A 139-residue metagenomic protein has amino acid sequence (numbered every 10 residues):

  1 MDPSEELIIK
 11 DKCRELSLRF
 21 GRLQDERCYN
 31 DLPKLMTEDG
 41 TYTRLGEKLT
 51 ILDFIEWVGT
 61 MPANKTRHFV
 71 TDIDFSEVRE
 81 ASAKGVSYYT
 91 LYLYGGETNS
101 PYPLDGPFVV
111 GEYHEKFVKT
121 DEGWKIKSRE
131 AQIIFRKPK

Functional and structural regions predicted by a protein language model:
M1-N30, K34, E38: Short, low-complexity N-terminal intrinsically disordered segments enriched in polar/charged residues
P3, L7, L45, L104: Charge-dense, low-complexity intrinsically disordered segments
D11, N64-T66, G106-F108: Transmembrane beta-barrel outer-membrane domains
S17, F69-I73, E112: Short structured motifs
Y29-G95: A solvent-exposed, acidic/Ser-Thr-rich amphipathic alpha-helical stretch
K84, F108-K139: Short beta-strand edge/turn micro-motifs at domain boundaries
E97-L104: Short, surface-exposed loop/helix-turn segments at secondary-structure junctions that function as lids/hinges flanking
